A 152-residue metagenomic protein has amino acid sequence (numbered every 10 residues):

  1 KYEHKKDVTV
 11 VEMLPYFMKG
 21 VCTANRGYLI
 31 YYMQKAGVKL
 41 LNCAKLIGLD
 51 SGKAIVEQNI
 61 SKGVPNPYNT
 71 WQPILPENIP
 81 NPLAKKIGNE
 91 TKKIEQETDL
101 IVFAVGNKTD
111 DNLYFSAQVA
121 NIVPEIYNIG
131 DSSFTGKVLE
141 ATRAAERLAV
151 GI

Functional and structural regions predicted by a protein language model:
Y2-A117: A Rossmann-like FAD-binding core segment of flavoenzymes
V21-N25, V119-I152: A conserved FAD-binding loop/helix module that cradles the flavin
